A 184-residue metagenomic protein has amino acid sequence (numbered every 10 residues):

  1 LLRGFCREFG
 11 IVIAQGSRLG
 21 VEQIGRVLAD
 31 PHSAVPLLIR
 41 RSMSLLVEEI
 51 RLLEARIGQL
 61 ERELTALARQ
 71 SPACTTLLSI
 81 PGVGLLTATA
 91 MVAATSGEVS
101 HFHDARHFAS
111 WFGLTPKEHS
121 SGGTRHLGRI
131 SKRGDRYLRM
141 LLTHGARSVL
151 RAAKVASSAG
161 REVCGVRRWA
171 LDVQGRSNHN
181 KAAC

Functional and structural regions predicted by a protein language model:
L1-T76, S158-G165: Glycine-rich, often acidic, oxyanion-interacting loops/wings at catalytic, nucleic-acid, or phospho-protein interfaces
T76-A182: Phosphate-backbone recognition surface of nucleic-acid-processing proteins
